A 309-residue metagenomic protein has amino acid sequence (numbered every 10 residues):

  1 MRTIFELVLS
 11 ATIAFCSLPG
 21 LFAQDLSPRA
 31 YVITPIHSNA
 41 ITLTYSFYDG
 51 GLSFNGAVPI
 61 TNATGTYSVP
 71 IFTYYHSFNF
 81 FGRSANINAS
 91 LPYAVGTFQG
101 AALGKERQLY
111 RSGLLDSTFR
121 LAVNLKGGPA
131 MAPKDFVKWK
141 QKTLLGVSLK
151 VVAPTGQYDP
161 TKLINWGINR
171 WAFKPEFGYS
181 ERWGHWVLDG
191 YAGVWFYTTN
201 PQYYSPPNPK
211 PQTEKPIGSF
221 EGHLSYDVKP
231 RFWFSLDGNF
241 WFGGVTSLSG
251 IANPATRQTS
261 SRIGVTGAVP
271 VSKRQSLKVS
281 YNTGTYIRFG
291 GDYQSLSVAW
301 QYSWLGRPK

Functional and structural regions predicted by a protein language model:
G20-T42, G127-T143, L305-K309: Outer-membrane beta-barrel biogenesis signature
I36, Y48, N79-G82, K126-G128 (+4 more regions): Outer-membrane beta-barrel channels and translocator barrels
H37, T64-P70, S112-F119, T143 (+4 more regions): Residues that define the transmembrane beta-barrel architecture of outer-membrane proteins
N39-I41, A85-A89, T143-L149, F173 (+4 more regions): Transmembrane beta-strands of outer-membrane beta-barrel proteins
L43-Y45, F72-H76, F119-L125, L149 (+6 more regions): Residues on the lipid-exposed face of transmembrane beta-strands in outer-membrane beta-barrel proteins
Y48-V69, E106-R107, P160-G167: Surface-exposed strand-loop-strand hairpins of Gram-negative outer-membrane beta-barrel proteins
A94-T213, A255: Outer-membrane pore/translocation modules
Q202, P207-K309: Outer membrane beta-barrel transmembrane domains
